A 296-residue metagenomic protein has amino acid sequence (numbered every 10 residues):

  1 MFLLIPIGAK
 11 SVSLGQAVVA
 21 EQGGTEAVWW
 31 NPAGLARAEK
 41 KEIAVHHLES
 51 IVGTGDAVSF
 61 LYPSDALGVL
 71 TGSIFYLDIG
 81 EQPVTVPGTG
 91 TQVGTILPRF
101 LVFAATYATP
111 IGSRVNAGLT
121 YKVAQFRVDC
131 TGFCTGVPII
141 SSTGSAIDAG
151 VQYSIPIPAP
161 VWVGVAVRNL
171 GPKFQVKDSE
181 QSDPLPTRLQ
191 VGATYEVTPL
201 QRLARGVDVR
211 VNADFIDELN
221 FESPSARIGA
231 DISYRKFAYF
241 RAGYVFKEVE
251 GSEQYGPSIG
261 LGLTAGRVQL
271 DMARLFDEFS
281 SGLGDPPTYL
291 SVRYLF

Functional and structural regions predicted by a protein language model:
M1-F296: Subset of outer-membrane beta-barrel
